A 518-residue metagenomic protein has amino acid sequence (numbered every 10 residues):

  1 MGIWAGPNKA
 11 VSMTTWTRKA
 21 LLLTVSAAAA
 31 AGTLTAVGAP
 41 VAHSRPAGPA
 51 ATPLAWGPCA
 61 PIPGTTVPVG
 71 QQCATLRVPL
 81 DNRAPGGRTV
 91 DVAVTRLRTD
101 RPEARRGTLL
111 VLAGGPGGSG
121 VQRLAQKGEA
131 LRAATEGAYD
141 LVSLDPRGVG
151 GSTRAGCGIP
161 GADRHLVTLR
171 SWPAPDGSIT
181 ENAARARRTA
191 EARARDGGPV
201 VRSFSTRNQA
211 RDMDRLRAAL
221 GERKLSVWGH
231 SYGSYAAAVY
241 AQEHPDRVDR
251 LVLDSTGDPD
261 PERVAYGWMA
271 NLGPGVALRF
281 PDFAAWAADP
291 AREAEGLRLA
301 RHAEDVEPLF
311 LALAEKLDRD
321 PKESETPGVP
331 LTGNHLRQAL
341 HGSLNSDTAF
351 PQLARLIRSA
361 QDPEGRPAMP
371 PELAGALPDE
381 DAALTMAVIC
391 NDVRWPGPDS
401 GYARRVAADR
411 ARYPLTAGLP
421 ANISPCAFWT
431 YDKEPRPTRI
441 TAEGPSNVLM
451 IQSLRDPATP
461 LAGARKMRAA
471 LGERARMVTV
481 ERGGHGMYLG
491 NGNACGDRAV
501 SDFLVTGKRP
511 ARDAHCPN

Functional and structural regions predicted by a protein language model:
M1-S44, M213: Secretory targeting and sorting signals
P46-H335, A387-N518: Gly/Pro-rich cap/lid or specificity-loop segments adjacent to the active site
R106-T108, G114-G115, Q352-Q361: Surface-exposed flexible segments
G257-G275, R355-R358, G365-P378: Flexible "cap/lid" loop of the alpha/beta hydrolase fold
P321-R337, N345-A349, G375-A383: Structural motif
L344-L356, D362, W395-S400: Short helix-capping/linker segments at secondary-structure and domain boundaries
D362-G365, E473-A475: Structural alpha-beta junctions
